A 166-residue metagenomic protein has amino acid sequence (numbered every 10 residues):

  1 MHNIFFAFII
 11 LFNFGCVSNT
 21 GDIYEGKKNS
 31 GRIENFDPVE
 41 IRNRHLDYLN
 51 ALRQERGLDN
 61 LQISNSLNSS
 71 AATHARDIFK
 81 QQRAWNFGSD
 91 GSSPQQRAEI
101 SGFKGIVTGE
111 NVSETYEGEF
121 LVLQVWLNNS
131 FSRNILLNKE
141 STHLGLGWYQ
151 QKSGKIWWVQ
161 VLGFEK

Functional and structural regions predicted by a protein language model:
M1-A7: Sec-dependent signal peptide recognition, specifically the positively charged N-region followed immediately by
N13-G15: C-terminal motif of bacterial Sec signal peptides marking the signal peptidase cleavage site
V17-T20: Bacterial signal peptide processing site
I23-K80: A short alpha-helix/helix-coil micro-patch that ends at or immediately precedes a cysteine
N43-A51, N65, S69-R76, Q96 (+5 more regions): Solvent-exposed, polar/charged alpha-helical surfaces in well-ordered, non-transmembrane soluble domains, broadly
R56-S69, Q82-G91, G109, R133-Y149: Surface-exposed patches in mature extracellular/periplasmic domains of secreted proteins
S69-E117: Short, surface-exposed glycine/acidic/tryptophan-bearing loops
S113-K166: Disulfide-stabilized extracellular recognition modules
